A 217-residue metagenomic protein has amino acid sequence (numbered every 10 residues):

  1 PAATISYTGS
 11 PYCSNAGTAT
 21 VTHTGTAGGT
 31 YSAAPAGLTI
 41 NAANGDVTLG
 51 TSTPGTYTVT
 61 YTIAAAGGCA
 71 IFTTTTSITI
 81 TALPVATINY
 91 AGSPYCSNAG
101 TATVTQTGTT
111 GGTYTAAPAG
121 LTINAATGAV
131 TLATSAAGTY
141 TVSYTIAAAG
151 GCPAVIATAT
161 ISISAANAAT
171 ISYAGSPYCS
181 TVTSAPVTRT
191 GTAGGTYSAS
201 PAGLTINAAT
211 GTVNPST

Functional and structural regions predicted by a protein language model:
P1-A16, V21-G28, T190-G194, A202 (+1 more regions): Low-complexity/repetitive intrinsically disordered segments
P1-T8, L83-A91, A166-A174: Proline-enriched interdomain boundary motifs that mark the N-terminal boundary and often initiate the first structured
C13, A66-T73, C96, A149-I156 (+1 more regions): Short, exposed coil/turn segments at beta-strand boundaries within extracellular/luminal domains
S14, T30-N44, T48, G111-T131 (+2 more regions): Low-complexity "stalk/linker" and mucin-like segments enriched in Ser/Thr/Pro/Ala/Gly
A16-G25, A99-G108, T181-G191: A short beta-strand segment in extracellular, disulfide-stabilized domains
T51-G55, T134-G138, P215-T217: Surface-exposed, short loops/turns at beta-strand junctions within beta-sandwich domains
G55-A65, G138-A148: A short beta-strand micro-motif common to beta-rich folds, especially ectodomain repeats
T76-A82, A159-A165: Interdomain boundary/hinge segments at the C-termini of tandem beta-sandwich modules
